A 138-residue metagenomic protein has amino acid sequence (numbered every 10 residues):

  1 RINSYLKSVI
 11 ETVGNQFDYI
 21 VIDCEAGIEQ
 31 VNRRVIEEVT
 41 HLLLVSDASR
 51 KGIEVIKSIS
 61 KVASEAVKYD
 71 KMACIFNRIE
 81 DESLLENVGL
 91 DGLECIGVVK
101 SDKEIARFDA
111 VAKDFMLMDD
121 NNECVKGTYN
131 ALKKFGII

Functional and structural regions predicted by a protein language model:
R1-V98, R107: Conserved catalytic-core segment of NTP-binding enzymes
Y5, R78, D120-G127: Soluble or luminal CAZymes and related metallo-dependent hydrolases
K103: Acidic phosphotransfer microenvironment of two-component signaling modules
D109-V125: C-terminal boundary of histidine-terminating zinc-finger modules
G127-I138: C-terminal alpha-helix
